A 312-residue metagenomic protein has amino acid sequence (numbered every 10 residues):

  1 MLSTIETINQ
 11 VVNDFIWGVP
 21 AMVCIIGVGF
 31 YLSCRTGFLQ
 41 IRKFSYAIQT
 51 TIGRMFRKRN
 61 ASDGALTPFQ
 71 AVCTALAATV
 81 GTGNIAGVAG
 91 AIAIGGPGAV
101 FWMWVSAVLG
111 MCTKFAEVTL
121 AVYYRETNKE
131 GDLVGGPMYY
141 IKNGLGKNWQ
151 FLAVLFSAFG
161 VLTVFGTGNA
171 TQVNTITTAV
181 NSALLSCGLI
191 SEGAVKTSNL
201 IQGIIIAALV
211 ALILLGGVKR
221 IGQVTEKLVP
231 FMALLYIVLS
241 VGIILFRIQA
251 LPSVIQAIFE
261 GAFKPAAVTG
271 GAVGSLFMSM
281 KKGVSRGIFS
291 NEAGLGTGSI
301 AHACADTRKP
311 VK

Functional and structural regions predicted by a protein language model:
M1-I16, Q40, F44-M55, P137-Y140 (+6 more regions): Hydrophobic alpha-helical segments of integral membrane proteins, encompassing both true transmembrane helices
M1-T82, I92-A99, G110: N-terminal alpha-helical transmembrane segments of multi-pass membrane transport and channel/translocase proteins
V11, F15, I26-S33, A71-A75 (+5 more regions): Hydrophobic alpha-helical transmembrane segments of multi-pass small-molecule transporters/permeases
W17-M22, F56-A65, P97-G98, G146-A153 (+2 more regions): Membrane-interfacial loop-to-helix junctions in multi-pass transporters
C24-Y31, R35-I48, V173-V180, T197-R247 (+1 more regions): Membrane-interface loop-to-helix entry segments
L32-S33, S106-G131, M138, K142-N174 (+1 more regions): Helix-loop-helix module between adjacent transmembrane segments
R59-I94, L120-M138, K142-G144, L155-V161 (+1 more regions): Alpha-helical membrane segments and immediately flanking helix-loop junctions that form or couple to the substrate/ion
G222-V311: Acidic, glycine-rich loop-and-beta core segments that form the ion-binding/anion-interacting portion of active sites
